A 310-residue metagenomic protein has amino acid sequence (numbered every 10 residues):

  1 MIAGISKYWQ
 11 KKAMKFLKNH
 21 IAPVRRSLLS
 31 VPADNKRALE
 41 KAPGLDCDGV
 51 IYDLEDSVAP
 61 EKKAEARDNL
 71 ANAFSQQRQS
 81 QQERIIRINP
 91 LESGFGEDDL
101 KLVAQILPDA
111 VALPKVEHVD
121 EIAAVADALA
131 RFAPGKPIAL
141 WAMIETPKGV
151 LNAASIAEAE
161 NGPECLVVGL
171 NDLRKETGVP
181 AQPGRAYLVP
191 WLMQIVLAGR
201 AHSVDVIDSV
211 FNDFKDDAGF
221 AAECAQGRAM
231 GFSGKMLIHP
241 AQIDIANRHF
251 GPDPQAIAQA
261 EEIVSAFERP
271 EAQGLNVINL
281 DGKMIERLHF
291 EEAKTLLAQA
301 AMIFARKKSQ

Functional and structural regions predicted by a protein language model:
W9-Q310: Expand to "…catalyze enediolate/carbanion chemistry for C-C bond making/breaking, isomerization, decarboxylation
